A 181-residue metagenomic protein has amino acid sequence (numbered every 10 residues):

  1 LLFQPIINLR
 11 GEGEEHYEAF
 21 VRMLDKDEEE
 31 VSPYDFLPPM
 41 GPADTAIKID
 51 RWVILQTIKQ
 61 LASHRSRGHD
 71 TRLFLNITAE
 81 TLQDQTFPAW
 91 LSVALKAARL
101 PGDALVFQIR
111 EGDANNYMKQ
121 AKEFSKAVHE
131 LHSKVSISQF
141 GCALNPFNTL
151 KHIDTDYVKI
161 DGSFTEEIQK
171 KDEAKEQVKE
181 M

Functional and structural regions predicted by a protein language model:
L1-P39, Q108: Active-site core of bacterial EAL-family cyclic-dinucleotide phosphodiesterase domains
F3, V21, I77-A79, I137: Sensory input modules used in signal transduction, predominantly PAS/LOV/GAF but also related non-catalytic regulatory
Q4, E29, P33, P42 (+1 more regions): Catalytic-site-adjacent helices and loops of nucleotide signaling machinery
D25, F36, L75, Q139 (+1 more regions): Signature for phosphate-centric chemistry
D25-E30, I54-I58, Q139: Short acidic-capped amphipathic helix/loop micro-motif used as an active-site/signal-coupling element
D35, P39, Q56, N76-I77 (+3 more regions): Cyclic nucleotide signaling catalytic output domains
T45-Q120: Catalytic core of bacterial c-di-GMP phosphodiesterases, primarily the EAL and HD-GYP domains, capturing alpha-helical
A94-Q169, E180: The catalytic core of metal-dependent phosphodiesterases that act on cyclic dinucleotides
